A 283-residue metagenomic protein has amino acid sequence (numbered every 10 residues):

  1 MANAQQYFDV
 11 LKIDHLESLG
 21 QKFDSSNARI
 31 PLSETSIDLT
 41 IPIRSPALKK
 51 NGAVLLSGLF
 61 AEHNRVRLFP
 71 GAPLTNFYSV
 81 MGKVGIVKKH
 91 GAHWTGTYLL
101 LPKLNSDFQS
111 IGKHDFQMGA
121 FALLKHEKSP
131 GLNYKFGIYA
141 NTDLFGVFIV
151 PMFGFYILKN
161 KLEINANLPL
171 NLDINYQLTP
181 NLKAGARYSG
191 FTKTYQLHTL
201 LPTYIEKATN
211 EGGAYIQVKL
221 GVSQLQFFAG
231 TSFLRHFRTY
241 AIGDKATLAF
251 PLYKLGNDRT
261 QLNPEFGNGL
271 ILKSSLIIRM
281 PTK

Functional and structural regions predicted by a protein language model:
A4-L68, R279-P281: Short glycine/proline- and aromatic-enriched beta-strand/turn motifs that initiate or cap beta-hairpins
L11-H15, L55-S57, Y98-L100, Y134-F136 (+4 more regions): Membrane-embedded beta-strand positions of outer-membrane beta-barrel proteins
H15-Q21, L59-R65, P102-F108, A140-L144 (+6 more regions): Transmembrane beta-strands of outer-membrane beta-barrel pores
R29-T35, L74-V80, G112-M118, V147-P151 (+4 more regions): Residues that define the transmembrane beta-barrel architecture of outer-membrane proteins
T35-I41, V80-G85, A120-A122, F153 (+3 more regions): Membrane-embedded beta-strands of outer-membrane beta-barrel proteins, especially the hydrophobic/small aromatic
L39-S45, I86-K88, H126, I157 (+5 more regions): Residue-level signature of outer-membrane beta-barrel architecture
A47-A53, A92-G96, P130-K135, L162-I164 (+3 more regions): Repeated loop/turn-to-beta-strand initiation elements of outer-membrane beta-barrel proteins
M152-Y156, I216-G221, E265-K283: Outer-membrane beta-barrel "beta-signal"
